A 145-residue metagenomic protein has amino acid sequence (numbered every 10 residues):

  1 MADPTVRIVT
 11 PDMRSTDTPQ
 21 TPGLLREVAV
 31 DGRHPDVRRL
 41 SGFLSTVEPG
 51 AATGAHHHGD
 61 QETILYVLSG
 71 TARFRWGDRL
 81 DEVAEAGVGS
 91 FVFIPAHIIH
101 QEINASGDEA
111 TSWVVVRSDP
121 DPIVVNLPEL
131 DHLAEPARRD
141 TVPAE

Functional and structural regions predicted by a protein language model:
M1-L40, G54, V124-E145: A short, N-terminal "cap"/entry segment at the start of jelly-roll beta-barrel domains of the cupin/DSBH fold
R38-L40, H57-H58, A105-G107: Short glycine/proline-enriched turns and hinge-like loops at secondary-structure junctions
T46: Short proline/glycine- and basic residue-enriched helix-capping loop/turn segments at helix->loop/beta transitions
A52, Q61-V88, I98: A short beta-strand-loop-beta hairpin characteristic of the jelly-roll/cupin
H57, W76-D78, N104, V115: Residue-level recognition of conserved beta-strand positions in structured domain cores
E85-V88, A96-I123: Ligand-binding loop in jelly-roll beta-barrel domains
